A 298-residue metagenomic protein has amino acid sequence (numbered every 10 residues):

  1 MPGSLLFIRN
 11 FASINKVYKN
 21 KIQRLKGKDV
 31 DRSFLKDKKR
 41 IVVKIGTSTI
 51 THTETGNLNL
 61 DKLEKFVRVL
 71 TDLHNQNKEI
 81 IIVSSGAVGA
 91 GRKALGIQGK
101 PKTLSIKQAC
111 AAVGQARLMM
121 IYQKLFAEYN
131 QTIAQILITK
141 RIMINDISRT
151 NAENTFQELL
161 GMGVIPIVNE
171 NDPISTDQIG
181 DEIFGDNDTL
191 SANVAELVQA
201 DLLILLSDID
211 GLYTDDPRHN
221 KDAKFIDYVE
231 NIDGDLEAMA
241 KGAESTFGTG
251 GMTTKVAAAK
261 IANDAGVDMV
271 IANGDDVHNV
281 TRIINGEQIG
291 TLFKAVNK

Functional and structural regions predicted by a protein language model:
L6, N10-K21: Short, positively charged and aromatic/hydrophobic N-terminal segments
Y18, I22-K100, L104-K298: C-terminal catalytic "cap/lid" subdomain
